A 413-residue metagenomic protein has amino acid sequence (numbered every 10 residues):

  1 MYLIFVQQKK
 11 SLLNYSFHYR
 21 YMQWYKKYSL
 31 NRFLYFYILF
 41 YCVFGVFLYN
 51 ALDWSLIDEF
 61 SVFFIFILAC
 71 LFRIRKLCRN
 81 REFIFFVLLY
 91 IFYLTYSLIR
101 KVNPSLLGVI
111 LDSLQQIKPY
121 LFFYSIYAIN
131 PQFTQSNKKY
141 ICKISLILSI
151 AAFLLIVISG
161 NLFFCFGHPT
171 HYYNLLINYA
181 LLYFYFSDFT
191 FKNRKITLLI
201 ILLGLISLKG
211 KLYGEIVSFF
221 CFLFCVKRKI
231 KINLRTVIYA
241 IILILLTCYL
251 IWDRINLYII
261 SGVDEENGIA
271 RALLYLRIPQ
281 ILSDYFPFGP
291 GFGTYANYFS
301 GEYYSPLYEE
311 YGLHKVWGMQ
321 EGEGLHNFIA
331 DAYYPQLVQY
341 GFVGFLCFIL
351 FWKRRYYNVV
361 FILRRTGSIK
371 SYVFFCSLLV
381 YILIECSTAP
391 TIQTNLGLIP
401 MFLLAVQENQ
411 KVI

Functional and structural regions predicted by a protein language model:
M1-G262, L276, S283, G322-I413: Hydrophobic transmembrane helix bundles of membrane-integrated enzymes that assemble and modify cell-envelope
F184, P290-G291: Hydrophobic alpha-helical segments that either span membranes
E265-L276, G291-Y340: Long extracytoplasmic/lumenal interhelical loops at the membrane interface of multi-pass membrane proteins
